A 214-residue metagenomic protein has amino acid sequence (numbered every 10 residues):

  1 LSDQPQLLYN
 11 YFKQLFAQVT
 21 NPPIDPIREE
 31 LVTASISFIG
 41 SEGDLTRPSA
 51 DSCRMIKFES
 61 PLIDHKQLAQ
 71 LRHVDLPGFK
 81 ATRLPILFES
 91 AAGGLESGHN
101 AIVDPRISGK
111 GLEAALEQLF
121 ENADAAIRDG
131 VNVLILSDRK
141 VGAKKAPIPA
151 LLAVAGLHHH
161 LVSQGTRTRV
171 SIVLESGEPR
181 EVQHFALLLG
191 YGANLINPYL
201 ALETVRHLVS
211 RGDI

Functional and structural regions predicted by a protein language model:
L1-E89, G94, N100-D104, G111-Q118 (+3 more regions): Extended, highly charged accessory segments
P85-G94, H99, V103-I214: Glycine-rich phosphate/ribose-binding loops and adjacent secondary-structure elements that form binding surfaces
